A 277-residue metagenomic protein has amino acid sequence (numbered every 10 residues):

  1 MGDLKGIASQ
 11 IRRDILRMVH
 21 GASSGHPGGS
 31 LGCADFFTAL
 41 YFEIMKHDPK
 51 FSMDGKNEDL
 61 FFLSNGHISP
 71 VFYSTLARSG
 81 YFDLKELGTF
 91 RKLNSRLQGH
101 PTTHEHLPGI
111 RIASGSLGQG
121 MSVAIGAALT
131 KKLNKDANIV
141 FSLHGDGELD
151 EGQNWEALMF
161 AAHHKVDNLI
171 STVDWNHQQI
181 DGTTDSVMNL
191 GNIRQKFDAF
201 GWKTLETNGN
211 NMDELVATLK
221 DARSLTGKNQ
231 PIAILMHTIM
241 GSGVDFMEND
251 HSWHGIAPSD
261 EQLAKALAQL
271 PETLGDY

Functional and structural regions predicted by a protein language model:
M1-L4, A8, R12, G29-A34 (+8 more regions): Generic structural signal for well-ordered, non-membrane alpha-helical segments in soluble metabolic enzymes
I7-S24, D174-N176: N-terminal capping segment at the start of a domain
I15-M18, S30-H163: Cofactor-binding active-site loop characterized by glycine-rich and histidine/acidic residues
G25-P27, L87, A233, Y277: Flexible, glycine/charged-enriched surface loops at secondary-structure junctions
P70, L149-D150, Q178-Q179, M240-V244: Short, active-site-adjacent cap segments at secondary-structure transitions
Y73-T75, T102, Q153-W155, D181-D185 (+2 more regions): Short acidic, glycine/serine/threonine-rich loops at helix termini
L107-G109, A113-S116, M121-T226: Thiamine diphosphate
M212-Y277: Glycine/aspartate-rich loop-and-adjacent alpha/beta segment that forms the canonical ThDP
